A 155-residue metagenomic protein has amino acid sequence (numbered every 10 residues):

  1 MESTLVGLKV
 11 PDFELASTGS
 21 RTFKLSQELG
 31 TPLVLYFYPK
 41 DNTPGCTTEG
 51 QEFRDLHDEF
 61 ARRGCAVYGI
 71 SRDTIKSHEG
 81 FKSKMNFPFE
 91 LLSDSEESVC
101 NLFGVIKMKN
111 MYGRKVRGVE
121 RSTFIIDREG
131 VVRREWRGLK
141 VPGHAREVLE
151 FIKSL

Functional and structural regions predicted by a protein language model:
M1-L155: Chalcogenol-based redox active-site neighborhoods
